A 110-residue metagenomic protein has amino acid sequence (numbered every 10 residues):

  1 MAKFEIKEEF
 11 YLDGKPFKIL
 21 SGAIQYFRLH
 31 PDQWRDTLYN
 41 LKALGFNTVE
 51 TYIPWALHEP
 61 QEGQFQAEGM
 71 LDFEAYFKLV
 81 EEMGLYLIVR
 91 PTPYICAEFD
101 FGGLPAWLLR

Functional and structural regions predicted by a protein language model:
M1-T48, K78, G84-Y86: N-terminal carbohydrate-binding accessory modules
W34-L109: Aromatic-lined substrate-binding rim segments of carbohydrate-active enzymes
